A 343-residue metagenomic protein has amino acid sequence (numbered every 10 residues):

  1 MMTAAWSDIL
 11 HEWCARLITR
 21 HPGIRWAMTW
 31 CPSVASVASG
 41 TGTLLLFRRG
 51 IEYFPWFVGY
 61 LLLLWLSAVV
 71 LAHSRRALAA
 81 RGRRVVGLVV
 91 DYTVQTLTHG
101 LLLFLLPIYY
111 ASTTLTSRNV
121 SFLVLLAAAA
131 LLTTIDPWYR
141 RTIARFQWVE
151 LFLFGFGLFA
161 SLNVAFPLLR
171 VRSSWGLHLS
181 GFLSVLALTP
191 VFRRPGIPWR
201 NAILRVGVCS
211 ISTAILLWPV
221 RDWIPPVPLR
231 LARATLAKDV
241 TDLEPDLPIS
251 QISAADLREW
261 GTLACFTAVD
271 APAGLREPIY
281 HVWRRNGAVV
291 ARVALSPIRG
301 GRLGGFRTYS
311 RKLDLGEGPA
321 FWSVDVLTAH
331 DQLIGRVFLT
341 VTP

Functional and structural regions predicted by a protein language model:
M1-I135: Membrane-anchoring hydrophobic segments
Q147-R194: Membrane-embedded alpha-helical segments of integral membrane proteins
I197-V227: Internal/C-terminal transmembrane anchor helices
L216-R258, T340-P343: Short, compositionally biased P/S/T/A/G/V-rich stretches that sit at domain boundaries
A264-A271: Short edge beta-strand/loop segments characteristic of extracellular beta-sandwich folds
A291-G301: Solvent-exposed serine/threonine-rich low-complexity stretches and specific carbohydrate-binding patches
G300-K312: Aromatic sugar-binding surface patches on proteins that engage polysaccharides or sugar-phosphate polymers
L327-V337: Short acidic/polar inter-strand loop motif in beta-rich domains
